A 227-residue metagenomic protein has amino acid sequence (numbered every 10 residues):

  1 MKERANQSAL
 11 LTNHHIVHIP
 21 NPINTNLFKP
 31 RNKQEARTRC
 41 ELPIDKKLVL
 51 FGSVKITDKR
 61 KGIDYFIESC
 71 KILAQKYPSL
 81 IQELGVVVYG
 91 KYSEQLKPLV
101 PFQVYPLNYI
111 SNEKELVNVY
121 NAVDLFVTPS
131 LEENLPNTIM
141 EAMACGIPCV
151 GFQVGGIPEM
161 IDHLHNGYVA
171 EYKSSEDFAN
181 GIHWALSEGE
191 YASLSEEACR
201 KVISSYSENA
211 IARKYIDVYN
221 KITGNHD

Functional and structural regions predicted by a protein language model:
M1-H18, I23-L27: A short, active-site helix/loop in glycosyltransferases that binds the activated sugar's phosphate group
P43-K61, I67-K71: Conserved donor-binding/catalytic core segment of Leloir-type glycosyltransferases
Y77-E83, V88-V117, L125: Nucleotide-activated donor-binding/catalytic signature segment of Leloir-type glycosyltransferases, i.e., the conserved
L131: Aromatic "clamp/platform" in nucleotide-sugar-dependent glycosyltransferases that forms part of the donor/acceptor
M140, V154-L164, Y168-V169: Short acidic/histidine- and often glycine-rich active-site loop of Leloir-type glycosyltransferases that engages
P148-G151: Short hydrophobic beta-strand element within catalytic cores of glycosyltransferases and related nucleotide-activated
H163-L164, Y168-S175, W184-G189: Conserved acidic donor-binding segment of nucleotide-sugar-dependent glycosyltransferases
D177, E190-S205, K214-D217: A short, well-ordered alpha-helix in the C-terminal region of glycosyltransferases
